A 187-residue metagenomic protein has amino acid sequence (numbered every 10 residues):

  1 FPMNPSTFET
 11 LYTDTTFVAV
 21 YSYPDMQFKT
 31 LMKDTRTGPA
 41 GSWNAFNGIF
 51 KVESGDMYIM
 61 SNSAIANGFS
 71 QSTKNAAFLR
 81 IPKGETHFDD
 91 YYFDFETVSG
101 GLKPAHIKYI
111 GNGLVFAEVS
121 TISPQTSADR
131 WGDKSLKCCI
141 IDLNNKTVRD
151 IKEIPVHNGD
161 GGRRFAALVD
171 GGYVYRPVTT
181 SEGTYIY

Functional and structural regions predicted by a protein language model:
F1-N47, K51: Long, acidic/polar, low-complexity amphipathic helices and coiled-coil-like
F1-T15, I59-N75, A117-K134, T180: Short, conserved, GDST-rich strand-edge loop motifs in beta-rich repeat architectures
F8-M26, S72-T86, W131-N145, I186-Y187: Beta-propeller blade signature
T13, Q27-R36, P82-K83, H87-S99 (+1 more regions): Beta-propeller fold detector
T35, S42-N44, D56-L79, G101-L102: Beta-propeller domains
P39-I49, T97-N112, V156-V169: Repeated scaffold domains used in trafficking and secretory/extracellular systems, primarily beta-propellers
S54-D56, G111-L114, D170-G172: Short coil/turn segments that connect the beta-strands within blades of beta-propeller domains
T147-Y187: C-terminal structured domain segments
